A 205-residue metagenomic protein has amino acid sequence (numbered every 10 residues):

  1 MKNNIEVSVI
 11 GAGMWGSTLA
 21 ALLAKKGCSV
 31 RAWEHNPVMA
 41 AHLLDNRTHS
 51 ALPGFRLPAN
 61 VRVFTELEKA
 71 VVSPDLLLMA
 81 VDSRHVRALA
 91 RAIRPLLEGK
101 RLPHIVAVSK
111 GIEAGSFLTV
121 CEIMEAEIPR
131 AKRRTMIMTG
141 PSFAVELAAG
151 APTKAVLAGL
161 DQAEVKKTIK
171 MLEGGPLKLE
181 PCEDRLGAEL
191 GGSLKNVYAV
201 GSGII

Functional and structural regions predicted by a protein language model:
M1-R56, V61-T65, A92: NAD(P)+-binding Rossmann beta1-loop-alpha1 motif at the extreme N-terminus of oxidoreductases
V7, V30, R133-T135, L179: Hydrophobic anchor at the start of a short beta-strand that flanks the dinucleotide cofactor-binding loop
A12, H35, V108-K110, L160: Cofactor-binding loop segments of dinucleotide-utilizing enzymes, especially the Rossmann-like FAD- and NAD(P)+-binding
F64-V72, L76-M79, S83-P152: Rossmann-like NAD(P)(H) cofactor-binding subdomain of soluble oxidoreductases
H85, L96, I123, E127-R133 (+1 more regions): Internal alpha-helical scaffold of NAD(P)-dependent oxidoreductase catalytic cores
